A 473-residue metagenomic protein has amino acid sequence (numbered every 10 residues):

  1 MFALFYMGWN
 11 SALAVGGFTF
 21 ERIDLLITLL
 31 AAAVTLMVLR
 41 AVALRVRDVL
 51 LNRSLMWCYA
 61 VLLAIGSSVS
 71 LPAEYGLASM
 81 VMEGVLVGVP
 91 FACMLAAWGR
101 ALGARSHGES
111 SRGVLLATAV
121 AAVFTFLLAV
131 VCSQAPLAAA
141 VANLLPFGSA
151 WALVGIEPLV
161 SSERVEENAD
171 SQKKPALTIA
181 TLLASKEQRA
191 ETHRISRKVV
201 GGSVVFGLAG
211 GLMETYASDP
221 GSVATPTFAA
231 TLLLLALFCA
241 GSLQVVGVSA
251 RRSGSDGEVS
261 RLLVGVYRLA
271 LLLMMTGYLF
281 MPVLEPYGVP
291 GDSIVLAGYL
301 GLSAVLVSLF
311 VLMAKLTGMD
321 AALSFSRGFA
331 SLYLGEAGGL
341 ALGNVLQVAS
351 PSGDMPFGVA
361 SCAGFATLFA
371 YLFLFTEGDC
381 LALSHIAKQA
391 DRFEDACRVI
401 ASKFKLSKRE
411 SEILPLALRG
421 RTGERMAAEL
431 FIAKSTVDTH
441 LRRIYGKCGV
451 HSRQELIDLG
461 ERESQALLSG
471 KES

Functional and structural regions predicted by a protein language model:
A3-S11, V34, L183, H193 (+4 more regions): Linker/hinge segments immediately adjacent to helix-turn-helix/homeobox DNA-binding domains
R22-R45, L237, G241: Central cavity-lining transmembrane alpha-helices of secondary-active solute carriers, predominantly the Major
R53-S68, V264-G277: Structural signature of the two symmetry-related core transmembrane helices
G76-L95, G288-S303: Hydrophobic core of transmembrane alpha-helices in multi-pass small-molecule transporters, especially MFS/SLC-type
F91-R105, L302-G318: Intracellular juxtamembrane helix-capping segments at the cytosolic ends of symmetry-related transmembrane helices
E109-C132, R327-L340: Glycine-rich segments within core transmembrane alpha-helices of 12-TM secondary carriers
S161-R194, S253-G257: Membrane-interfacial, low-structure loops and terminal tails that flank and connect transmembrane helices in multi-pass
K388-L441, G446-K447, I457-S473: Helix-turn-helix DNA-binding segment
